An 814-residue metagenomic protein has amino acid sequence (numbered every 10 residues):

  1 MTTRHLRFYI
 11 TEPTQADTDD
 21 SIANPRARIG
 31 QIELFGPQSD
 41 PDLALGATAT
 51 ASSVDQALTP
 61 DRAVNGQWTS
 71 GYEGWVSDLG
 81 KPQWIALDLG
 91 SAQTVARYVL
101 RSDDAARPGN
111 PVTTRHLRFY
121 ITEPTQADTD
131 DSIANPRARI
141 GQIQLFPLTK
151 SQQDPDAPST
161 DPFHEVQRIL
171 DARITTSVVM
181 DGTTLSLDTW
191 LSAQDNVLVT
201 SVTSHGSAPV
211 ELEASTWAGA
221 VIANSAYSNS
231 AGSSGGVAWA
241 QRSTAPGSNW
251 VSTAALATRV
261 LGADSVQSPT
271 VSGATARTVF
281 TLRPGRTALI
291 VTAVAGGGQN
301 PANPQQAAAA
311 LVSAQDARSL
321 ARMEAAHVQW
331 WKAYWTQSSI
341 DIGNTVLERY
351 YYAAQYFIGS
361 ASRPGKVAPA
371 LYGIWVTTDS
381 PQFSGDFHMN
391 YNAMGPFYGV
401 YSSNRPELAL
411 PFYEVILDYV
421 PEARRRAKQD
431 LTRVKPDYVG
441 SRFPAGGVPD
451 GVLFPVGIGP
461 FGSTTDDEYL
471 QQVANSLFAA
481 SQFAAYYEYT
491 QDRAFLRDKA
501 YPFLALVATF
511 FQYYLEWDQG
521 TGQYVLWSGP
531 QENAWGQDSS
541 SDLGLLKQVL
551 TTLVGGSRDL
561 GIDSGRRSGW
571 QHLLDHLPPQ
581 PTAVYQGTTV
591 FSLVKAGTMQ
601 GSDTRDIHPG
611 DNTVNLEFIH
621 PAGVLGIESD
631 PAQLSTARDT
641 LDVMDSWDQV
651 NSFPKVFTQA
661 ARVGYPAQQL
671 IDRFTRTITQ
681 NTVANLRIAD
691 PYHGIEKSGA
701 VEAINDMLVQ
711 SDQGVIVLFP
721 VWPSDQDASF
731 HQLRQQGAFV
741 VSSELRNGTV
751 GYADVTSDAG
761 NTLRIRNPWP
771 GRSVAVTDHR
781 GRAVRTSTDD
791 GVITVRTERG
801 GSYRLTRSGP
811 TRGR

Functional and structural regions predicted by a protein language model:
M1-Q153: Aromatic, loop-rich ligand-recognition surfaces of beta-strand-rich domains
Q83-I85, T278, G791-I793: Short strand-edge motifs at loop-to-beta-strand transitions and within beta-strands of extracellular beta-rich domains
K150-F387, P406-L410, I416-K428, G561 (+1 more regions): Acidic/polar, glycine-enriched structural segments that form the non-catalytic walls/loops of the carbohydrate-binding
Q153-T203, Y513, I562, Y665-R814: Non-catalytic C-terminal accessory modules of carbohydrate-active enzymes
G373-S384, V452-Q471, L526-S539, G601-S602 (+1 more regions): Acidic/His metal-coordination segments adjacent to aromatic residues that form catalytic metal sites in metalloenzymes
M389-P396, Y401-E422, T464-Y489, D498 (+2 more regions): Active-site core of glycosidic bond-cleaving carbohydrate-active enzymes
R425-L477: Active-site-adjacent "gating/activation" loops or surface patches in catalytic cores
L506-G556: Acidic/histidine-rich catalytic neighborhood
